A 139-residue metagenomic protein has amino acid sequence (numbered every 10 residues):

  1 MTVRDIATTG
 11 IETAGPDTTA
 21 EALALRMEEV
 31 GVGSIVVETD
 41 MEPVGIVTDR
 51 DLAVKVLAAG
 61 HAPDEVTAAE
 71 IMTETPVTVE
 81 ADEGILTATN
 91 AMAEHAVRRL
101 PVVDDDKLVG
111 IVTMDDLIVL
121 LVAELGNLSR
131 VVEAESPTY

Functional and structural regions predicted by a protein language model:
M1-Y139: Tandem CBS (Cystathionine beta-synthase) repeat/Bateman regulatory domains
